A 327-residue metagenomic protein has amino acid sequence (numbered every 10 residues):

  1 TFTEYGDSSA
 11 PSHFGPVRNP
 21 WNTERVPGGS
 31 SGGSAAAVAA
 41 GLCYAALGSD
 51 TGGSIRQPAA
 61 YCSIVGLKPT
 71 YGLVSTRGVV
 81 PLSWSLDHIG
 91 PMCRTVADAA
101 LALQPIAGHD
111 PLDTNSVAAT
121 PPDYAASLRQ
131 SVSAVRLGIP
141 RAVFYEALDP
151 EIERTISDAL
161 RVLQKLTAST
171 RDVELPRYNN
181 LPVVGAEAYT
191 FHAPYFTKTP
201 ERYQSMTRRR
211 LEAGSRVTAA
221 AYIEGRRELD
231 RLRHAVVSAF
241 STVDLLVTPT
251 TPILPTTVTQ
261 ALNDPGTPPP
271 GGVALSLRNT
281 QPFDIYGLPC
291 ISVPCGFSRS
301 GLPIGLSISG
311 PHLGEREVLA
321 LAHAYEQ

Functional and structural regions predicted by a protein language model:
T1-I89, A142, T248-P269: Short glycine/serine-rich loop/turn segments
A10-G15, N180-Y195: Charged, often glycine-rich, active-site loop that binds/positions anionic groups
H13, T23-R25, T114-V117, Y222-E228 (+1 more regions): Short, flexible loop segments at the rims of nucleotide/cofactor-binding pockets, characterized by
A40-E146, S157-L166, V217, I223-R227 (+3 more regions): Structural helix-boundary/capping segments
R141, Y145, L175-E187, R210-G214 (+1 more regions): A short beta-alpha structural unit
E153-S157, A186-Y189: Short, surface-exposed alpha-helical segments at coil->helix boundaries
T167, H192-I285: Serine-dependent amide/ester hydrolase catalytic core
S169-E174: General small-molecule cofactor/ligand-binding pocket signal
